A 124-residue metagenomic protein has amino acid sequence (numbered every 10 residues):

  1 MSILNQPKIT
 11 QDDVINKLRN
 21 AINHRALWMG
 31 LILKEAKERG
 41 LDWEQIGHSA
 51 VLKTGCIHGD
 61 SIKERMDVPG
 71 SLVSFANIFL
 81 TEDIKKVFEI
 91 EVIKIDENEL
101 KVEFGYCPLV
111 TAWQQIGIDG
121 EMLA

Functional and structural regions predicted by a protein language model:
M1-K101, Y106-L123: N-terminal accessory segment detector
